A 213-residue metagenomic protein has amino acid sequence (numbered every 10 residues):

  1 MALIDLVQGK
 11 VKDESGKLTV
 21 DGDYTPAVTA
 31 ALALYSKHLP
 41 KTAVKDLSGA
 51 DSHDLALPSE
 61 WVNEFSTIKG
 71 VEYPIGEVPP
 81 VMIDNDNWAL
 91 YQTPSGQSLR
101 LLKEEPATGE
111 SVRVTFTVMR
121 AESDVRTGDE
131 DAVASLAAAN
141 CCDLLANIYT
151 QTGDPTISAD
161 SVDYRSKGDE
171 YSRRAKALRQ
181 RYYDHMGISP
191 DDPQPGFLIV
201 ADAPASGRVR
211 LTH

Functional and structural regions predicted by a protein language model:
M1-A56, E72-D131, L144, I188-H213: Conserved short "hinge" loops at termini or chain/domain junctions
T19, D23, A159, D163-S166: A structural signal for alpha-helical segments
A30-L39, D46, S59-Y73, D86 (+2 more regions): Domain-terminus/edge residues, biased toward the C-terminal soluble/receptor-binding domains of extracytoplasmic
